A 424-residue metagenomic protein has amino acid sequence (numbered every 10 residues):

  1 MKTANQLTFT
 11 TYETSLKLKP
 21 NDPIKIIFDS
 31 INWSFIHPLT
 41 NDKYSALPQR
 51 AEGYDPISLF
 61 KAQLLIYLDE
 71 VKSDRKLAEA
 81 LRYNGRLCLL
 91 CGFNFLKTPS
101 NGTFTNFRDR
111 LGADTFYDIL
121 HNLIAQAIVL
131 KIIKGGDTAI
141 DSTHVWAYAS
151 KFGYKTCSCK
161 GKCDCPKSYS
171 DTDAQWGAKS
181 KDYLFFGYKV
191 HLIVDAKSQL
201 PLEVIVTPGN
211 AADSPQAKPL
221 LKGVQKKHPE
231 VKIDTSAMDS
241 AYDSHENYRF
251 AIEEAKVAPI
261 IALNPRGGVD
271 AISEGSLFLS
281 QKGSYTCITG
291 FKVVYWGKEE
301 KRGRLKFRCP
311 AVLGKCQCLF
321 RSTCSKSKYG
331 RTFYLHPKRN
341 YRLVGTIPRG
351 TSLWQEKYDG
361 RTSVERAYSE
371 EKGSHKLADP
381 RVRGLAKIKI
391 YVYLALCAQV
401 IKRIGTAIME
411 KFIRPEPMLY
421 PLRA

Functional and structural regions predicted by a protein language model:
M1-F60, L65-Y83, L87-F95, N101 (+1 more regions): Detector for conserved single-position "signature" residues within domains
M1-S34, T323-Y329, L335, Y341 (+1 more regions): Charged, often Cys/His-bearing segments associated with DNA-binding zinc-finger transcription factors
I24-N32, L81, H144, G275-R302 (+1 more regions): Short amphipathic alpha-helical "interface-anchor" segments enriched in bulky aromatics
G102-K256, I260-P265: Polybasic low-complexity intrinsically disordered regions
G267-S276: Short, charged, surface-exposed secondary-structure boundary motifs
C309-R342, Y358: Charge-patterned, long linear interaction tracts outside catalytic cores
S352-A424: Basic, amphipathic alpha-helical segments enriched in Lys/Arg and hydrophobic/aromatic residues
